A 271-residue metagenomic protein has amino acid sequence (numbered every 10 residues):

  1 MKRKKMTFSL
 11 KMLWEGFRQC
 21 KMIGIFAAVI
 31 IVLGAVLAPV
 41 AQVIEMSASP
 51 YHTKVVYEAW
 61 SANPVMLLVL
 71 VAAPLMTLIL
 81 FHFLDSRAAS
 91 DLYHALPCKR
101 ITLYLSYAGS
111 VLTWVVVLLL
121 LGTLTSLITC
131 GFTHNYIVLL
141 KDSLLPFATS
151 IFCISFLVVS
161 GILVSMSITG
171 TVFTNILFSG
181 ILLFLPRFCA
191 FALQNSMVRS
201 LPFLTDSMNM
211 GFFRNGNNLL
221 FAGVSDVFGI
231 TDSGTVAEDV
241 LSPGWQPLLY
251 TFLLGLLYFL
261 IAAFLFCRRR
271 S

Functional and structural regions predicted by a protein language model:
M1-A28, S271: Aromatic- and glycine-rich beta-strand/loop motifs that create alpha-glucan
K5, A41-A59, L185-S271: Terminal transmembrane helical anchor/hairpin motif
Q19-M46, N63-L75, S179-C189: Hydrophobic alpha-helical transmembrane segments of multi-pass membrane transport/permease proteins
C20-I25, R100-T129: Selective transmembrane-helix segments that form parts of the transport pathway or gating/packing helices in multipass
S47-P50, T125-S150: Membrane-interfacial helix-loop-helix connectors in multipass membrane proteins
W60-A89, A108: Long, hydrophobic alpha-helical segments
F81-T113: Helix-loop-helix units of permease transmembrane domains in multi-pass membrane transporters, especially ABC
S143-T169: Hydrophobic alpha-helical transmembrane segments of polytopic membrane proteins
